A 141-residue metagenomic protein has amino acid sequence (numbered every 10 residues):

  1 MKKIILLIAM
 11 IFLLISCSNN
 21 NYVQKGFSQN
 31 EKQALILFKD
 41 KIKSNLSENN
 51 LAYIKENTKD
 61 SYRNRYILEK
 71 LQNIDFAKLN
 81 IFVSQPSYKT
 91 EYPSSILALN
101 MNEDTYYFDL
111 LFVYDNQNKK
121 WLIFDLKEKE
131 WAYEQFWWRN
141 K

Functional and structural regions predicted by a protein language model:
M1-I4: Positively charged n-region of N-terminal signal peptides that target proteins for export
L6-A9: Sec-dependent N-terminal signal peptides
L14-S16: C-terminal motif of bacterial Sec signal peptides marking the signal peptidase cleavage site
N20-Y22, G26-N30, I36-D40, S44-S47 (+1 more regions): Short solvent-exposed beta->alpha transition segments
A34-L35, E128: Generic alpha-helical hydrophobic packing signal
Y88-K141: Exposed beta-sheet edge and beta->alpha loop/turn motif
